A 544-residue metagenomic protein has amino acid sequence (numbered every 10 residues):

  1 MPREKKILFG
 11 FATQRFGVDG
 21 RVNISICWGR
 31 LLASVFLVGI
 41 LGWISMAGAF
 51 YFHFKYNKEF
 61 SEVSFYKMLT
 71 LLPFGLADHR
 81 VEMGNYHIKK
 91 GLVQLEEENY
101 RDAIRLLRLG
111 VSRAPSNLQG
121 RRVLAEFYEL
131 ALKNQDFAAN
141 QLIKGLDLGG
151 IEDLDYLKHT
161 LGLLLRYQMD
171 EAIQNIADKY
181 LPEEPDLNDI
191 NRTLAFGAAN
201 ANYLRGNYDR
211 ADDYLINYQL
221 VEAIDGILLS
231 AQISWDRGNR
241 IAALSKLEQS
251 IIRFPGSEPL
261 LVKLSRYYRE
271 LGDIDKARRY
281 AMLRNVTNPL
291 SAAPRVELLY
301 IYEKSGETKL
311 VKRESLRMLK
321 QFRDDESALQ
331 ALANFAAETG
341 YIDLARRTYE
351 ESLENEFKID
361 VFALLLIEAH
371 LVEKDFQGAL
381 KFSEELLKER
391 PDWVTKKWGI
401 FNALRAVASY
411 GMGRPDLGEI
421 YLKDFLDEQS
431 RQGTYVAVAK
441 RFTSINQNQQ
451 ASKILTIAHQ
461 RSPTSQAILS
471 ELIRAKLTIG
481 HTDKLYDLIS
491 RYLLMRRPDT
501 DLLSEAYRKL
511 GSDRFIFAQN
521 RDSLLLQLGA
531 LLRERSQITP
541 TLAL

Functional and structural regions predicted by a protein language model:
P2-R80, D170-I173, L187-I190, N200 (+1 more regions): Long, contiguous interaction/recruitment modules in multidomain scaffold/adaptor proteins
F54-Y56, V81-E96, L107-V111, G120-L544: Alpha-solenoid helical repeat scaffolds
